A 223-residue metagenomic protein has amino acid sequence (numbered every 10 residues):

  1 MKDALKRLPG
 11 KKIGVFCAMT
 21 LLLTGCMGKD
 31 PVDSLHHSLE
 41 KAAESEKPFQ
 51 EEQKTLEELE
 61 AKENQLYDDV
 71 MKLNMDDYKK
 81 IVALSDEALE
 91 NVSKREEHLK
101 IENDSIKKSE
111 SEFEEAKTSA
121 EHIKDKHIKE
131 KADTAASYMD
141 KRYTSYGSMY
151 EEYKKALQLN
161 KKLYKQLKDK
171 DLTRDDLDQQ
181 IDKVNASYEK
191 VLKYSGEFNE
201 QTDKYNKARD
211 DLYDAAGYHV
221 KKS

Functional and structural regions predicted by a protein language model:
D3-G14: Bacterial N-terminal signal peptides that target proteins for export
L21-G25: C-terminal motif of bacterial Sec signal peptides marking the signal peptidase cleavage site
M27-I101, K221: Immediate post-signal-peptide N-terminus of mature secreted/exported proteins
S38, S45, N74-D77, I81-R95 (+8 more regions): Amphipathic alpha-helical coiled-coil segments and their boundaries
E46, Q50-Q53, E57-E60, Y67 (+10 more regions): A structural signal for well-ordered alpha-helices, especially hydrophobic packing surfaces of coiled-coils
I101-V184, L212-H219: Extended amphipathic alpha-helical interaction segments
K193-S223: Extracytoplasmic/luminal low-complexity segments enriched in Pro/Gly and acidic/polar residues that act as flexible
